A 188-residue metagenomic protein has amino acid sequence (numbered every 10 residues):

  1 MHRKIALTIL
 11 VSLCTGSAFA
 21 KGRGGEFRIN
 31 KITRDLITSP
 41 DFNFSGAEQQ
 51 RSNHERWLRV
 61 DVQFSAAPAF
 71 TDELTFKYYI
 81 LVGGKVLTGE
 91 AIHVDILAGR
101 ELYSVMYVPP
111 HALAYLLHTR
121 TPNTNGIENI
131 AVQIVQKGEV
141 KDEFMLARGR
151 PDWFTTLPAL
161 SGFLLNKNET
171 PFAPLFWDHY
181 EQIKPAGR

Functional and structural regions predicted by a protein language model:
T8-T15: Bacterial N-terminal signal peptides
G16-A20: Sec/Tat signal peptide C-region and signal peptidase I cleavage site
K21-N53, N166-R188: Short, compositionally biased P/S/T/A/G/V-rich stretches that sit at domain boundaries
A47-F64, E73: Contiguous beta-strand segments within globular domains
A66-L74, V86: A short beta-turn/strand-edge loop motif at beta-sheet boundaries
T71-K77, T124-E128: Short coil-to-beta strand junction motifs in C2/discoidin
D95, G138-R188: Short beta-strand elements
I96-V140: Short, solvent-exposed, Trp/other aromatic-anchored flexible loops in extracytoplasmic proteins
